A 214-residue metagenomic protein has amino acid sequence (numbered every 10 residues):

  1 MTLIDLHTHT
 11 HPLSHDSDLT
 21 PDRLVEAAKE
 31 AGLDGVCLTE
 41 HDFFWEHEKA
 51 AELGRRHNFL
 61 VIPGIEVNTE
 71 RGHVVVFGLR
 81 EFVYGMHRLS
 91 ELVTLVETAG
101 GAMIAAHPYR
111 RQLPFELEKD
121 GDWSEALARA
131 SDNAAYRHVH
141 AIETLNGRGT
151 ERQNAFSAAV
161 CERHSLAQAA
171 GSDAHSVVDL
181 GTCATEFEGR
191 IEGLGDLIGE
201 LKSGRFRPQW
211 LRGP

Functional and structural regions predicted by a protein language model:
M1-E26, L33, W45-K49, R56-F59 (+3 more regions): Charged catalytic cores and adjacent phosphate/nucleic-acid-binding surfaces used for phosphate/nucleic-acid chemistry
C37-L38, I104-A105, E143: Conserved beta-strand positions in the central sheet of alpha/beta enzyme cores
H41, A106-P108, G171-A174: Short, well-ordered beta-to-alpha junction loops that form the rim of enzyme active sites and present histidine/acidic
G64: Substrate-binding cleft of extracellular glycoside hydrolase catalytic domains
I104-F115: Aromatic-lined carbohydrate-recognition surfaces of secreted/lumenal glycan-active proteins
